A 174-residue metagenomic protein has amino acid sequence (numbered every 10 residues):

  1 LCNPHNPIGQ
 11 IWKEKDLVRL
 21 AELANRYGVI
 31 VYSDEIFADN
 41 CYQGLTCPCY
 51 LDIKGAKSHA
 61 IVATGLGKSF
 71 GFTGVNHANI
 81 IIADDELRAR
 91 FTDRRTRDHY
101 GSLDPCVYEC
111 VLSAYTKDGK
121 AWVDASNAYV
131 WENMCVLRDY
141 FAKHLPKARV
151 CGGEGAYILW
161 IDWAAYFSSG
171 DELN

Functional and structural regions predicted by a protein language model:
L1-N174: PLP-dependent class I/II
